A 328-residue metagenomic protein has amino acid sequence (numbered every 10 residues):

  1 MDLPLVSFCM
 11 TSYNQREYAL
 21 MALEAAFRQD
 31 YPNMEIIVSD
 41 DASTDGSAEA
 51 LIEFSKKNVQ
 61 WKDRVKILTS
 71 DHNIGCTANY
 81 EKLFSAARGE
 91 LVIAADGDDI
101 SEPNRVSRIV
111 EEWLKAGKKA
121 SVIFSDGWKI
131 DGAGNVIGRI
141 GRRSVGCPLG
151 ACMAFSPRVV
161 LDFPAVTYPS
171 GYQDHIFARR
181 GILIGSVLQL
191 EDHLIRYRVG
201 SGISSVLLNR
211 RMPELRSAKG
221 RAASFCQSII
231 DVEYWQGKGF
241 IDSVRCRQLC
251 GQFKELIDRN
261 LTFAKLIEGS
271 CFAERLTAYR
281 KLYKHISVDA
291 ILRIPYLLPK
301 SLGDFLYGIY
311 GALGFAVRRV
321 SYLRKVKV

Functional and structural regions predicted by a protein language model:
M1-L215, L306-I309, L313-V328: Nucleotide-sugar donor-binding/catalytic module of glycosyltransferases that assemble extracellular/cell-envelope
P169-Y172, I176, L183, H193-V328: C-terminal subregions of glycosyltransferases and related glycan-biosynthesis enzymes
